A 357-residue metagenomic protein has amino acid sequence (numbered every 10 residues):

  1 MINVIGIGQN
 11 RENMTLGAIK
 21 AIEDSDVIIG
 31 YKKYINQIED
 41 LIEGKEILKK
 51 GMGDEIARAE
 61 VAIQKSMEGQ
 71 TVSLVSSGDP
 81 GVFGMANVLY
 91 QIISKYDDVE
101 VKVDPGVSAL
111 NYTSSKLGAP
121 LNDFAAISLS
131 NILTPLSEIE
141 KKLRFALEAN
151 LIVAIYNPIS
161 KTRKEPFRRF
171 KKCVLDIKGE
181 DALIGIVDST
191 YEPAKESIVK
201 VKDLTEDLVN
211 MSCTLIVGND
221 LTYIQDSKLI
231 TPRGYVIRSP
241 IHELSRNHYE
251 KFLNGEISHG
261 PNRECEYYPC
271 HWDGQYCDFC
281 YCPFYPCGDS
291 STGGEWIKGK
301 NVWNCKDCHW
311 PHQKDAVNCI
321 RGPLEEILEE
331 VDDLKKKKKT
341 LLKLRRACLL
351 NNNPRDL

Functional and structural regions predicted by a protein language model:
M1-I5, Q70-S76, F124, A149-I155 (+1 more regions): Generic beta-sheet signal
M1-V101: Class I S-adenosyl-L-methionine
I5-Q9, G30-K33, K50-M52, S77-D79 (+7 more regions): Fold-independent oxyanion-binding glycine-rich loops and adjacent beta-strand/coil segments at enzyme active sites
I7-N13, T134-L136, S197-V199: Short gly/ser/thr-rich secondary-structure transition/capping motifs
Q70-S76, A119-N131, K202-S212: A polyampholytic, Gly/Pro-enriched intrinsically disordered region
V82-A149: Class I SAM-dependent methyltransferase SAM-binding "motif I" and its flanking Rossmann-like core
E148-E243: A contiguous loop/helix-start segment that scaffolds small-molecule binding in enzyme catalytic cores
E243-L357: Cysteine-centered metal-binding/redox modules
